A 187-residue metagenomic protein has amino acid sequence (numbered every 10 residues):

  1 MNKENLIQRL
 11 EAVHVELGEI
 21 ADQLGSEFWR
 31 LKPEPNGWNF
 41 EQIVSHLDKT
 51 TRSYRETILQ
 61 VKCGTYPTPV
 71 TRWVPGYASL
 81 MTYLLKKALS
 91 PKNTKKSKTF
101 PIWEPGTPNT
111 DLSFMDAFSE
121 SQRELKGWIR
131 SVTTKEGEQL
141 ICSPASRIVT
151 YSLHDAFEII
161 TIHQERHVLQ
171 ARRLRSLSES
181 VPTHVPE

Functional and structural regions predicted by a protein language model:
M1-E11, V15-G37: An N-terminal domain-cap segment
N2, F28, W103, N109-T110 (+1 more regions): Residue-level detector of alpha-helix boundaries and kinks
K3-L6, L10, F40, F114-F118 (+1 more regions): Hydrophobic packing residues in well-ordered alpha-helices of helical domains and bundles
R9, I20-D22, L80-E136: Acidic/histidine-rich alpha-helical segments that form the ligand environment of transition-metal centers
E11, E16, G25-E27, S90 (+2 more regions): Short, well-ordered helical secondary-structure segments
R30-L85, R123-S131, K135-E187: Short, contiguous alpha-helical
